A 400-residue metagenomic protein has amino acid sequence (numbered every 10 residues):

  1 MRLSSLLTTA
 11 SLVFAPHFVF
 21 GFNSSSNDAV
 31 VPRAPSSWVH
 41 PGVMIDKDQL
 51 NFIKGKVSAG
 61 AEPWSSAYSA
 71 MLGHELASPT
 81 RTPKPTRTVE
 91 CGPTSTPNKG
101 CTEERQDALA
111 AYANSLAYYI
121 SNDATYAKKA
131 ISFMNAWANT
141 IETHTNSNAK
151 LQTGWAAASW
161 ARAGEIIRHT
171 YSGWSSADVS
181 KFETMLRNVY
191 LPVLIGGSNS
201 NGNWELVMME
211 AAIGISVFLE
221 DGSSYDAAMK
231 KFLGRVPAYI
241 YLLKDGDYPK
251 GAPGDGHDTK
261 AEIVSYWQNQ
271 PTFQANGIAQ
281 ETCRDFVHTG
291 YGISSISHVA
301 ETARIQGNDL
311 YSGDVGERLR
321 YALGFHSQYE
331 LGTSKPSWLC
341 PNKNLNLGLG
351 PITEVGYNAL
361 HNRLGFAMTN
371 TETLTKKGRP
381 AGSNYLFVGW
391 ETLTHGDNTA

Functional and structural regions predicted by a protein language model:
M1-V30: Fungal secretory targeting signals
F22-S198, L206, E210, K230-L233 (+2 more regions): Extracellular glycan-targeting catalytic surfaces
N139-E142, V217, P237-I240: Helix-capping and short linker residues that terminate individual alpha-solenoid repeat units
Q152, W204, D285-Y291: Secondary-structure capping and boundary motifs in well-ordered enzyme cores
W204-M229: Hydrophobic, aromatic-enriched interface-forming segments
S223-K230, L242-G251, Q306-V315: Short acidic alpha-helical/loop segments enriched in Asp/Glu that coordinate divalent cations
I240-E281: Flexible internal linker/loop segments at domain or repeat junctions
